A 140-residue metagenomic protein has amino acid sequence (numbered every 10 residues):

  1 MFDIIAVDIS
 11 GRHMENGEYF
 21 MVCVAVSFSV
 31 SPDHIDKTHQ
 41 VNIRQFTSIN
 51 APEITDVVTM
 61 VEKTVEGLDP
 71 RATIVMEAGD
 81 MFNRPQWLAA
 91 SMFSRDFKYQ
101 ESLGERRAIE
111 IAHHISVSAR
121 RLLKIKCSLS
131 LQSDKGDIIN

Functional and structural regions predicted by a protein language model:
M1-V7, R12: Structured nucleic-acid-interacting core domains from mobile-element enzymes and related host factors, especially RNase
F2, E18-M21, R71: Short, surface-exposed beta-edge/turn micro-motifs
V7, A25, I74-M76: Generic structural hydrophobic/aromatic packing signal, biased to beta-strands
S10-T38: Acidic, metal-ligating active-site segments
R12-M14, T47-I54, G79-R84: Short acidic, S/G/P-rich loop/turn micro-motifs used as interaction or catalytic elements
Y19-F20, I54-D56, A89: Surface-exposed beta-strand edges and their flanking turn/coil or helix-capping segments
S29-P32, V58-N140: A two-mode feature
S31-V65: Nucleic-acid-processing active sites and adjacent nucleic-acid-binding tracks, predominantly divalent metal-dependent
